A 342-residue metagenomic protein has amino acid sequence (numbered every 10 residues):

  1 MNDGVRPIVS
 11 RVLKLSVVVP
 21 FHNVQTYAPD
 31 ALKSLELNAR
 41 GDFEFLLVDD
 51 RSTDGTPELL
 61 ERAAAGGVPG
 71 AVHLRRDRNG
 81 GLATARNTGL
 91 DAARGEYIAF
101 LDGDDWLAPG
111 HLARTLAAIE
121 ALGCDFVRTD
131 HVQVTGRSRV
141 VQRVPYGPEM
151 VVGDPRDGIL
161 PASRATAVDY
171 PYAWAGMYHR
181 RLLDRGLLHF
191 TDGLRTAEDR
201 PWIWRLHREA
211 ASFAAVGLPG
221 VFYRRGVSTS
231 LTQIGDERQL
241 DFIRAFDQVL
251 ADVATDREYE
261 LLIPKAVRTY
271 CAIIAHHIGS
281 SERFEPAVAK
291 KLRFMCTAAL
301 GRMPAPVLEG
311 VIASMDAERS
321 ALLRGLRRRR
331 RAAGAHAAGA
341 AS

Functional and structural regions predicted by a protein language model:
N2-D3, I8-V9, D42, A121 (+1 more regions): Membrane-interface aromatic/basic loop that binds lipid-linked glycans or pyrophosphate carriers, typified by
P29-K33, P57-E61, N87, G95 (+2 more regions): Short alpha-helix within the catalytic core of nucleotide-sugar-dependent glycosyltransferases
K33-D42: Short, acidic, metal-binding catalytic loop of nucleotide-sugar glycosyltransferases
D49-L59, R78: A conserved acidic beta->alpha catalytic loop
R76-A93, W106: Glycine-rich, basic loop-to-helix element that forms the pyrophosphate-binding segment of sugar-nucleotide handling
I98: Short aromatic/hydrophobic "clamp" motif used to bind/position activated sugar donors
G103-V216, V221-I234, Q239: Donor-binding/catalytic cores of nucleotide-activated saccharide and glycerol-phosphate transferases/polymerases
L218-V227, Q233-E260, I273, E282-M303: Catalytic core of nucleotide-sugar-dependent glycosyltransferases
